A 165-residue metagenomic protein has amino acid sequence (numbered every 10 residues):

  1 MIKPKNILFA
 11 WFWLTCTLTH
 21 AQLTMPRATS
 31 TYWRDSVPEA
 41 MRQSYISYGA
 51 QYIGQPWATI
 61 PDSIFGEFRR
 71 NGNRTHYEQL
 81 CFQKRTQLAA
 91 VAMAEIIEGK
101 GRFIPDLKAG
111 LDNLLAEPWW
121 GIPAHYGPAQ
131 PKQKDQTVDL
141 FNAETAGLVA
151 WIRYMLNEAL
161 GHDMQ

Functional and structural regions predicted by a protein language model:
M1-Q22: Bacterial Sec-dependent N-terminal signal peptides
I7-F9, A28-T29, I53, L115-A116 (+1 more regions): Acidic, low-complexity intrinsically disordered regions
T15, Y52-I60, E98, E117-G121: Short secondary-structure junctions and interdomain/linker hinges
L23-R69: Low-complexity, Ser/Thr/Pro/Gly-enriched N-terminal "stalk/linker" regions
D35-P38, Y77-C81: Short, N-terminal intrinsically disordered low-complexity segments that are rich in Pro/Gly and polar/charged residues
I53-I60, N73-R74, N113, L140 (+1 more regions): Short, functional N-terminal and low-complexity linear motifs
E67-N73, A129: Short glycine/proline-rich turn/loop motifs
E78-Q165: Aromatic-lined, polymer-binding surfaces characteristic of secreted/periplasmic polysaccharide-degrading enzymes
